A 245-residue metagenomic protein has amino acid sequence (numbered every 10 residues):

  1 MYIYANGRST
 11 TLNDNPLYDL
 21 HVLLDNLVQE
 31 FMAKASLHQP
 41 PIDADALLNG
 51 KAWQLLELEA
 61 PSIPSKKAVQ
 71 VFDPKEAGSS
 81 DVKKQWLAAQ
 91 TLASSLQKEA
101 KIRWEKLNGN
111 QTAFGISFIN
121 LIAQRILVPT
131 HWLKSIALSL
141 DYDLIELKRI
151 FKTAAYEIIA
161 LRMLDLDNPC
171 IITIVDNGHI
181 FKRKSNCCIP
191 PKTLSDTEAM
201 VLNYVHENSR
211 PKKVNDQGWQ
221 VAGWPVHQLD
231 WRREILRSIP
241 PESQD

Functional and structural regions predicted by a protein language model:
M1-D245: Active-site hotspot residues in diverse enzymes, especially metal/ion-binding acidic/histidine motifs
